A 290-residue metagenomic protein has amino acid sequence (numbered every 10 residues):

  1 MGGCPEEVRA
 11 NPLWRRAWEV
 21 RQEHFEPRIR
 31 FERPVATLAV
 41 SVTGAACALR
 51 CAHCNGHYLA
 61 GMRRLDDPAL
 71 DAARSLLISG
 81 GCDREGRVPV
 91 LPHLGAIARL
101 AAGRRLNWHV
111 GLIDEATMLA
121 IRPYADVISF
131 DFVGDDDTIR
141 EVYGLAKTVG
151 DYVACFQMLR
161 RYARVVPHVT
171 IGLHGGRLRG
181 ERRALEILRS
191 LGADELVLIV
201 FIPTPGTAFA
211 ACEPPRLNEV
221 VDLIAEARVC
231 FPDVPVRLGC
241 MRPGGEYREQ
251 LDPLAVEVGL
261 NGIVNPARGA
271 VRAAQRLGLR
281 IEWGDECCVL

Functional and structural regions predicted by a protein language model:
M1-V20, H24-R30, R189-L290: Auxiliary Fe-S-binding modules of radical SAM enzymes
C4-R63: N-terminal [4Fe-4S]-dependent radical SAM core
W14, V42, L106-V110, G262-N265: Short, hydrophobic beta-strand segments that form beta-sheet elements in well-ordered domains
P27-I29, R33, T43, H53-V165 (+3 more regions): Conserved Radical SAM active-site core
S75-G81, F132, V166-T170, V197-P205 (+1 more regions): Short beta-strands and strand-loop turn motifs
G81, L112, V133, I171-G172 (+4 more regions): Residue-level "edge-of-site" marker
